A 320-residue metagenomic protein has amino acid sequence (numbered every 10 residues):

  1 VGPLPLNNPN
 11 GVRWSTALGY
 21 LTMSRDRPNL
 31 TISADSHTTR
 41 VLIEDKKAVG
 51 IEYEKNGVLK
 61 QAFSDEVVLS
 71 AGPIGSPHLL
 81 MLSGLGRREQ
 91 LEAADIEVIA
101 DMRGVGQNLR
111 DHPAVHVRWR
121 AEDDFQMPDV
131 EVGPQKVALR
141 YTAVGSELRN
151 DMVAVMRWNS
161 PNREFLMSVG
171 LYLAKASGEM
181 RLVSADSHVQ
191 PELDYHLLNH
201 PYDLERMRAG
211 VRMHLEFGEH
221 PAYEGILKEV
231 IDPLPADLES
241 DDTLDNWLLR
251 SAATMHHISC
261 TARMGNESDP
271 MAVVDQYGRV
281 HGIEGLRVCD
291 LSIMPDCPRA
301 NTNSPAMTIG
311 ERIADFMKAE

Functional and structural regions predicted by a protein language model:
V1-A48, E52-E54, H116-R120, P128 (+2 more regions): Conserved redox-cofactor binding core of oxidoreductases
V1-L6, E122, K136-P305, I313-E320: FAD-dependent oxidoreductase catalytic-site/capping-region signature
N8-G11, L82, A100, N301: Alpha-helix capping and helix-loop boundary segments enriched in small/acidic/polar residues
R27, F63-D65, I283: Active-site acidic short loop of glycosyltransferases
R40-E44, A48-V130, S184-A185: Glycine-rich loop(s) and the adjacent beta-strand/alpha-helix scaffold that form part
G310: ATP-dependent carboxylate activation and anion-phosphoryl transfer catalytic cores that bind Mg-ATP to form
